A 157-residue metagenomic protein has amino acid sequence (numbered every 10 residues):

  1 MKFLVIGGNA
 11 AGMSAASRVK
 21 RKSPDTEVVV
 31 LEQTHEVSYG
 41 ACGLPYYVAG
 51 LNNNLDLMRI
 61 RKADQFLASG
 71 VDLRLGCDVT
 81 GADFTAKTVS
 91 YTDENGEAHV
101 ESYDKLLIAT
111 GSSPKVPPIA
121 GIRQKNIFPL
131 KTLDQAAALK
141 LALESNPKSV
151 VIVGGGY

Functional and structural regions predicted by a protein language model:
M1-D72, V150: Beta1-alpha1 glycine-rich phosphate/pyrophosphate-binding loop at the start of Rossmann-like nucleotide-binding domains
M1-L4, R59-V153: FAD-binding core/adjacent interface of flavoenzyme oxidoreductases
G8, A41-L44, S112, I122 (+1 more regions): Gly/Ser/Thr-rich helix-start
A10-M13, H35, S112-P114, D134 (+1 more regions): Residue-level detector of alpha-helix initiation sites
S17-P24, G40, T92-H99, G154-Y157: Short, mixed-charge, low-aromatic patches
